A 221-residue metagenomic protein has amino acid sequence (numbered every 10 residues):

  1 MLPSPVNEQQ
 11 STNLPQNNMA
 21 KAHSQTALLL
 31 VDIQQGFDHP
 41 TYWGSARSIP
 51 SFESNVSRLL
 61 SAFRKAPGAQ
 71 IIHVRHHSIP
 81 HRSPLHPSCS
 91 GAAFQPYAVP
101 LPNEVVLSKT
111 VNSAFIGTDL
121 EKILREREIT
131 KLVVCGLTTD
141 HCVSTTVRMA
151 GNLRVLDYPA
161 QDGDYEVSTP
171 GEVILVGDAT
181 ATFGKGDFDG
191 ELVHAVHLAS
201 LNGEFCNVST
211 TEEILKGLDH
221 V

Functional and structural regions predicted by a protein language model:
L2-Q25, R58, P84-V221: Active-site-adjacent betaalpha module
S24, Y42-I71: A short alpha/beta connector and helix-capping loop motif
A27-I33: N-terminal nucleotide-binding beta1-loop-alpha1 segment
L30, A69-H76: Short beta-strand segments at enzyme active-site cores
I33, H76-S78, D178: Active-site loop/turn elements of alpha/beta-hydrolase fold enzymes, especially the short glycine-/histidine-rich
Q34-P40: Short acidic, Gly/Ser-rich segments with clustered Asp/Glu that frequently serve as metal-coordination loops in enzyme
G36, I79, A181-F183: Active-site loop signature of alpha/beta-hydrolase-fold enzymes
